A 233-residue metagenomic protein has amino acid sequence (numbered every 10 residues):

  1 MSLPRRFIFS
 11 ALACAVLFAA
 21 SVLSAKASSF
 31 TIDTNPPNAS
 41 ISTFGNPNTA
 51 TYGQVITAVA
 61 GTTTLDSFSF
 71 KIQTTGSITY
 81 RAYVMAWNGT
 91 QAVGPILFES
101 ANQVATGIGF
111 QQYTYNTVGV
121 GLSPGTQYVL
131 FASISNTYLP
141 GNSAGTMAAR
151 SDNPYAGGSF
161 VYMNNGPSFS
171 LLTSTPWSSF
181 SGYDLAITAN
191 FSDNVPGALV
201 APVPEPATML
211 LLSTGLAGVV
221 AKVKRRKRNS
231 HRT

Functional and structural regions predicted by a protein language model:
P4-R6: Twin-arginine (Tat) signal peptide motif
F9-S10, C14-F30, F191-T214: Short, threonine-centered small-residue motifs that mark membrane-proximal processing/anchoring sites and TM-junction
K26-Q91, V120-L122, T126, S133-V200: Beta-sheet-rich sandwich/jelly-roll-like modules and their strand-loop junctions
P95-G107: Solvent-exposed serine/threonine-rich low-complexity stretches and specific carbohydrate-binding patches
I108-F110, G125: Solvent-exposed, conformationally flexible loop/turn segments
Q111-G119: Exposed aromatic-hydrophobic patches
V220-T233: C-terminal membrane-anchoring or membrane-association module
